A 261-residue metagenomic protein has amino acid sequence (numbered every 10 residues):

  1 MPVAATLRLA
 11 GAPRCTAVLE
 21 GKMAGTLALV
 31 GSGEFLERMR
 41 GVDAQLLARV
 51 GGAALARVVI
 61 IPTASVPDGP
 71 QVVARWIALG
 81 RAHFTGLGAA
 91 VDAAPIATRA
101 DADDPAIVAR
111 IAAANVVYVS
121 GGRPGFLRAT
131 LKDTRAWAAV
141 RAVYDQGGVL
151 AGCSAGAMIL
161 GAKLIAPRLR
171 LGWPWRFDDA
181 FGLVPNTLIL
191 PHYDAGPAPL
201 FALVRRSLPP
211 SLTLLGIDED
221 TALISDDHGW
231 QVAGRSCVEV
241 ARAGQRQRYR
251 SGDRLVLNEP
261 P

Functional and structural regions predicted by a protein language model:
L7-L9, L19: Leucine-biased recognition of intrinsically disordered, low-complexity hydrophobic segments
L19-A54, A64-A78, A82-T85, L164-P261: C-terminal and late-domain segments of enzyme folds
L29, D92-A94, Y118-V119, L150-C153 (+1 more regions): General beta-strand structural signal in soluble alpha/beta enzymes
S65-G122, F126: Portal/gating segments that form or line small-molecule/metal binding sites
S120, R128-A195: Class I SAM-dependent methyltransferase SAM-binding "motif I" and its flanking Rossmann-like core
